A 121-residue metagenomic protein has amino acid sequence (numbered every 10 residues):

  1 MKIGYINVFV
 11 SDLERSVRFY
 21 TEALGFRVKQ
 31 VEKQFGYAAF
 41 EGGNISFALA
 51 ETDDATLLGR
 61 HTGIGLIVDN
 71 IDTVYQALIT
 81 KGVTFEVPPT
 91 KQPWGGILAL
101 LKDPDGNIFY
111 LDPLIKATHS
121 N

Functional and structural regions predicted by a protein language model:
M1-K2, T56-H61, P93: Short glycine-enriched loop/turn motifs at secondary-structure junctions
M1-R15, T62-I64, I115-N121: N-terminal beta-strand motif that seeds the catalytic metal site of vicinal oxygen chelate
G4, F35, G96-L98: Short loop/turn microsegments at loop-to-beta-strand junctions
N7-F47: Core segments of cupin and vicinal oxygen chelate
L13, I64-I108: Vicinal oxygen chelate
Q30-E32, E51-D54, K91, P113-K116: Acetyl-CoA-dependent GNAT
F40-G43, L101-P104, L114: Active-site beta-strand termini and strand-to-loop segments that position acidic
I45-A48, G106-I108: Short, charged/polar, Gly/Pro-enriched secondary-structure boundary elements
